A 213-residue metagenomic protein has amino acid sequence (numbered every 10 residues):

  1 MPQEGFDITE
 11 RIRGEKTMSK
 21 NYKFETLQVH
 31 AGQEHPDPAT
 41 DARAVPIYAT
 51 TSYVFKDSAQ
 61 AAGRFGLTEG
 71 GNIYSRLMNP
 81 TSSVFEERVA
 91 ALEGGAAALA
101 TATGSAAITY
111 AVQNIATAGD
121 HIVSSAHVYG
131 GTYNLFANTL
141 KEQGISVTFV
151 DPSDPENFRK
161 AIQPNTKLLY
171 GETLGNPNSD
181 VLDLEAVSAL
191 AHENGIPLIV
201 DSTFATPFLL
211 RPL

Functional and structural regions predicted by a protein language model:
E4-T17: Short, Lys/Arg-enriched N-terminal segments with co-localized hydrophobic residues within the first ~10-30 amino acids
S19, P36, A98-L213: Conserved PLP-enzyme active-site core in the AAT-like
S19-N79, E87-R88: N-terminal "arm"/small-domain region of PLP-dependent enzymes with the aminotransferase-like
A59-A106, T132-T139: Conserved N-terminal alpha-helix of the aminotransferase class I/II PLP-enzyme fold
